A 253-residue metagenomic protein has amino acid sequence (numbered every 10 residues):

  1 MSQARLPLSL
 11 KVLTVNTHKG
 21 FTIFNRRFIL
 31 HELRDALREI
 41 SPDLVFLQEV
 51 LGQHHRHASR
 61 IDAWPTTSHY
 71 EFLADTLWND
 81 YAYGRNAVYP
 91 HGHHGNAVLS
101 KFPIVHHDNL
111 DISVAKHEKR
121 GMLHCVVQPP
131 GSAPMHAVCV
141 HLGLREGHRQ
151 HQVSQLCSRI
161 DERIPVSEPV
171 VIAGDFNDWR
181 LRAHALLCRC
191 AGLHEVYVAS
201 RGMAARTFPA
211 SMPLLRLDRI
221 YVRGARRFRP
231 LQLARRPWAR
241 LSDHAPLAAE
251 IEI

Functional and structural regions predicted by a protein language model:
M1-L44, E71, D75-T76, D80-I253: Active-site regions of metal-assisted phosphoester/phosphodiester hydrolases, unifying DNase/endonuclease modules
V15, Q48-L51: Short loop/turn segments at strand-loop or loop-helix junctions that form parts of catalytic or ligand-binding pockets
T22-R27, Q53-T66: Short, flexible/disordered intra-domain loops and linkers
V50-H55, V88-Y89: Short active-site-proximal "capping" loops at secondary-structure junctions
